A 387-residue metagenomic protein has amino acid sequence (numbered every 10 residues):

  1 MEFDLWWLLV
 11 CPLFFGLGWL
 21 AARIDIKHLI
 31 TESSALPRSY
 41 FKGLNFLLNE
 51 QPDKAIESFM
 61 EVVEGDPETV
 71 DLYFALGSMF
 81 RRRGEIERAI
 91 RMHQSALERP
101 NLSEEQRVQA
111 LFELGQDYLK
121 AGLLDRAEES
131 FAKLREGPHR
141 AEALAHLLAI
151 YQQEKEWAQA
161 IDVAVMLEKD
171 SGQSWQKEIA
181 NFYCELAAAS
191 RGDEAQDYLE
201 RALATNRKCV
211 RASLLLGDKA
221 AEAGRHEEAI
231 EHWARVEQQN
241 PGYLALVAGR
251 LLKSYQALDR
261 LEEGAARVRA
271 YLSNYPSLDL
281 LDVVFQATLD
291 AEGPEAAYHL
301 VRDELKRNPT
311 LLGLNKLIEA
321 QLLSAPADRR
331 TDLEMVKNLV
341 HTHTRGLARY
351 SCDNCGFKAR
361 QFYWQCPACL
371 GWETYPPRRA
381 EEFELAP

Functional and structural regions predicted by a protein language model:
M1-A35, A132-E136, A141-A145, A149 (+4 more regions): Long, contiguous interaction/recruitment modules in multidomain scaffold/adaptor proteins
E32-E68, A75, R81-E85, R91 (+3 more regions): Alpha-helical segment of the N-proximal tetratricopeptide repeat
P37, D71, E105-Q109, E142 (+5 more regions): Start-of-helix register in tetratricopeptide repeats
K42, L76, L114, L147 (+6 more regions): Structural register within alpha-helical repeat arrays
F46, F80, Y118, Y151 (+6 more regions): Residue at a conserved register position within TPR or TPR-like alpha-solenoid repeats
P52-D53, I86, L124, W157 (+5 more regions): TPR-repeat structural position
P67, N101, E105, P138-H139 (+5 more regions): Short coil turns that delineate tetratricopeptide repeat
